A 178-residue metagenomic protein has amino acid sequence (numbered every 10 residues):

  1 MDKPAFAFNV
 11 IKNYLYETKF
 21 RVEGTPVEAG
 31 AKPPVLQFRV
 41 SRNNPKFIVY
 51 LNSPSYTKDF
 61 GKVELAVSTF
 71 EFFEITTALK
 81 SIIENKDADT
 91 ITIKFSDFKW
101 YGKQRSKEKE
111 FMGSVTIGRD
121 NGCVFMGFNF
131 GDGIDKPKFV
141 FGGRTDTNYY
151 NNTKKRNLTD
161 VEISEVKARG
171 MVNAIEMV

Functional and structural regions predicted by a protein language model:
M1-V178: Positively charged, low-complexity terminal tracts and the immediately adjacent first secondary-structure elements
